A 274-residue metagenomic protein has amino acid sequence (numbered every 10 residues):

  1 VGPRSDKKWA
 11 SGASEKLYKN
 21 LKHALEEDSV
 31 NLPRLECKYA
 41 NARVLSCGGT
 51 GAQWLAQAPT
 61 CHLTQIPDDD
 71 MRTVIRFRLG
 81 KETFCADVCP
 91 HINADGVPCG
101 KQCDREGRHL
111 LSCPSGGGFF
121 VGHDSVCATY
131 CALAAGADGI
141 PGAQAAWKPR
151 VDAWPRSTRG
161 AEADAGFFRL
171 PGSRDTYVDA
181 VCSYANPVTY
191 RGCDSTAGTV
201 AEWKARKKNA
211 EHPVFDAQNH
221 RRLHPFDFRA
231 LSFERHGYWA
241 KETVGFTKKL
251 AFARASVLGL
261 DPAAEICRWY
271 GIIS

Functional and structural regions predicted by a protein language model:
V1-E26, A132, R169-L170, A251-S256 (+1 more regions): Class I S-adenosyl-L-methionine
V1-K81: Acidic catalytic cores of enzymes that act on phosphate-bearing nucleotides/polynucleotides
D6, A10, T60, T64 (+4 more regions): Generic alpha-helical structural element
G12, K16, F84, V121 (+3 more regions): Generic recognition of stable, solvent-exposed alpha-helical segments in well-folded globular domains
T64-R105, T129-G192, A201-R206, A210-E211: Active-site metal-binding core of divalent-cation-utilizing nuclease and nuclease-like domains
A94-V126: Short Cys/His-based metal-binding microdomains
W154, T158-A163, P171-T176, A180-S274: Catalytic cores of nucleic-acid endonucleases
